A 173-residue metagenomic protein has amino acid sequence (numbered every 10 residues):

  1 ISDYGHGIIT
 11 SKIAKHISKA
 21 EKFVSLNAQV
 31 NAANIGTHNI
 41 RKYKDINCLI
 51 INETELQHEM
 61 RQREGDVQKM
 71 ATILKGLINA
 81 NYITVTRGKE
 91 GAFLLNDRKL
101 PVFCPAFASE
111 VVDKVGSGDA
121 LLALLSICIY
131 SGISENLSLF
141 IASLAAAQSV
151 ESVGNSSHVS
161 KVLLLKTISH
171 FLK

Functional and structural regions predicted by a protein language model:
I1-V112, S131-E135, L139-L144, S152-K173: Ribokinase/PfkB-type carbohydrate-kinase core domain
A106-L125: Short glycine/threonine-rich catalytic loop with a Thr-x-Gly-x-Asp
L125-S126, A146: Buried hydrophobic packing segments
